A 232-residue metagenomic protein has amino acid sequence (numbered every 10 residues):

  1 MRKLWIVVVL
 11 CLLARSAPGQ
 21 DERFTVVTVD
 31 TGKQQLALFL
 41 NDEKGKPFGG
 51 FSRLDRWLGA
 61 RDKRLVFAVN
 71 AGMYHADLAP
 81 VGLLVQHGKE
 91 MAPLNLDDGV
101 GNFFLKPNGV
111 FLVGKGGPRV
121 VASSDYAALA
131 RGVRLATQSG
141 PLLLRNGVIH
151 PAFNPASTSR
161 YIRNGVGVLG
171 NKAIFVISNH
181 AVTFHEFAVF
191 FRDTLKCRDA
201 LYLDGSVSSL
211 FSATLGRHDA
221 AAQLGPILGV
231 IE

Functional and structural regions predicted by a protein language model:
L4-L13: Sec-dependent N-terminal signal peptides
S16-N102, V176: Zymogen propeptides
E22, L105-P107, S159-I162: Short, surface-exposed coil-to-beta transition loops
V26, V110, G165: Short, surface-exposed charged micro-motifs
D30-G32, L112-G117, R145-G147, V168-K172 (+2 more regions): Short acidic-glycine loop/turn motifs at beta-strand connectors
A79-D97, A152, A156-V168, K172-D199 (+1 more regions): Conserved, well-ordered active-site substructure
A79-V148, A152-F153: Active-site-adjacent helix-turn-beta-strand microarchitecture at beta-sheet edges that either contains or buttresses
